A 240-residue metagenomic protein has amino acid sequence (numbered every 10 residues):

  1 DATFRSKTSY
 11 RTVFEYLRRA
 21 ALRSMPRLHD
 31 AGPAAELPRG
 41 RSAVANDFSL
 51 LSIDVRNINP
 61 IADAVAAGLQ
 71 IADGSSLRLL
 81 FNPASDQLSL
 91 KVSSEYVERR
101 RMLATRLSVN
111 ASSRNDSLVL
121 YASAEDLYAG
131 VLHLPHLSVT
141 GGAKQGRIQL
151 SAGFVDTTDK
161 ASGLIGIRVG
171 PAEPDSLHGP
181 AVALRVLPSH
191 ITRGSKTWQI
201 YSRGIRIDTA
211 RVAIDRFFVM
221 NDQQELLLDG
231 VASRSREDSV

Functional and structural regions predicted by a protein language model:
D1-V240: Interface amphipathic segments
